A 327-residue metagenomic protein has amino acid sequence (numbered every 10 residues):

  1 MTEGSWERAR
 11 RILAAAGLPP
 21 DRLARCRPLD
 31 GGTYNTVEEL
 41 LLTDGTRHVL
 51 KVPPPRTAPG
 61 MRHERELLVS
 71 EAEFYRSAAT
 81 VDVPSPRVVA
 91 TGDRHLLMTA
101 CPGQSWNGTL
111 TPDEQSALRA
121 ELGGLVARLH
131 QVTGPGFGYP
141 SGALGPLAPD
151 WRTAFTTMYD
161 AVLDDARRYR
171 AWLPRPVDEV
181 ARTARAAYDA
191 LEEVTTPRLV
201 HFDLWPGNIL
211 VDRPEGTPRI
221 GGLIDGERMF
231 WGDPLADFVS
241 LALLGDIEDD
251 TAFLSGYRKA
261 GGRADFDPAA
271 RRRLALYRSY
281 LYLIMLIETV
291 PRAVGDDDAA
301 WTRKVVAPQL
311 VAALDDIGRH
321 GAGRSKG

Functional and structural regions predicted by a protein language model:
T2, M61-L68, T111-R119, L243 (+2 more regions): Flexible, glycine- and charge-enriched loops at secondary-structure boundaries
G4-D21, P102, P112, S116-A120 (+6 more regions): An alpha-helical support segment within catalytic cores of ATP-dependent transferases
W6-R10, V69-A72, T251-L254: Short, surface-exposed alpha-helical segments at coil->helix boundaries
C26-T156, D160-A161, R168-A171: ATP-binding pocket architecture of kinase catalytic cores
L29, Y34, E121, D160-A161 (+3 more regions): Helix-rich C-terminal or lid/interface subdomains of diverse kinases
D30, N35-L41, V49-L50, V88 (+2 more regions): Active-site acidic catalytic loop and adjacent metal/ATP-binding pocket of ATP-dependent phosphoryl transfer enzymes
T43-G45, D93, P214-T217, S279-Y282: Short strand-connecting beta-turns/loops that link adjacent beta-strands
V49-V52, V89-A90, G138-S141, L199-F202 (+4 more regions): Short beta-strand segments
